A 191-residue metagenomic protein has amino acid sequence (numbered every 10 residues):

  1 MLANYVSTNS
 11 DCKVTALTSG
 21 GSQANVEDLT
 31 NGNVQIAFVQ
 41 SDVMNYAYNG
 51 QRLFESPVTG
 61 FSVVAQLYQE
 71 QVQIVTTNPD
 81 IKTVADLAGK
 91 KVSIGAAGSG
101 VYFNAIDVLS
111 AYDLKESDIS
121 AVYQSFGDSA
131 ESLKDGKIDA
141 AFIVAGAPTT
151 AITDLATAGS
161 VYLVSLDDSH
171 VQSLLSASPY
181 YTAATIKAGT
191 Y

Functional and structural regions predicted by a protein language model:
M1-N9, K13-T15, Q69-D135: Bilobed "Venus flytrap"/periplasmic-binding protein-like clamshell domains and structurally analogous long
N4, T15-E55, I74, G127-S132 (+1 more regions): Pocket-flanking alpha-helical
D11, G21-A24, N31-V34, V58-T59 (+3 more regions): Extracytoplasmic
V34, S41-M44, Q69, T77-D80 (+3 more regions): Solvent-exposed coil/turn segments that connect beta secondary-structure elements in extracytoplasmic/periplasmic
A37, V92-S93, A141: Short, well-ordered beta-strand core segments
S41-V43, Q51-R52, E116-Y191: Pocket-lining segment of extracytoplasmic ligand-binding domains
E55-L67, T190-Y191: A structural signal for short loop-to-beta-strand junctions that line the ligand-binding cleft of periplasmic/secreted
